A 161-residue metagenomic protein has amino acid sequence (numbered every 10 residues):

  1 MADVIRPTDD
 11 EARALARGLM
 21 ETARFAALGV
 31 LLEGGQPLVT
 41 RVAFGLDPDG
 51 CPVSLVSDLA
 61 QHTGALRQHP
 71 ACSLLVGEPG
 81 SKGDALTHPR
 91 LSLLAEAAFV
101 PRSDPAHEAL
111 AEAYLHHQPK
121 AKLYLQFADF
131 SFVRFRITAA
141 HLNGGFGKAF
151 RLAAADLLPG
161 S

Functional and structural regions predicted by a protein language model:
M1-R67, L75: An N-terminal domain-cap segment
A2-D10, L19, H117, K122-S161: C-terminal edge-of-domain segments
M20, Q36, L46, L66 (+3 more regions): A generic structural signal for short, solvent-exposed coil/turn residues that cap or connect secondary-structure
R24-F25, A71, P119, A140: Generic structural signal for secondary-structure transition and capping sites
A27, L93, L142-G145: Short glycine/serine/threonine-biased micro-segments
V39-A43, S92-L94, F132-R134, A149: Conserved hydrophobic/aromatic beta-strand scaffold that supports enzyme active sites
L46-C51, A97-P101, H141: A generic structural motif
Q61-H117, F127-F130, I137: Short, structured beta-strand-loop surface elements
